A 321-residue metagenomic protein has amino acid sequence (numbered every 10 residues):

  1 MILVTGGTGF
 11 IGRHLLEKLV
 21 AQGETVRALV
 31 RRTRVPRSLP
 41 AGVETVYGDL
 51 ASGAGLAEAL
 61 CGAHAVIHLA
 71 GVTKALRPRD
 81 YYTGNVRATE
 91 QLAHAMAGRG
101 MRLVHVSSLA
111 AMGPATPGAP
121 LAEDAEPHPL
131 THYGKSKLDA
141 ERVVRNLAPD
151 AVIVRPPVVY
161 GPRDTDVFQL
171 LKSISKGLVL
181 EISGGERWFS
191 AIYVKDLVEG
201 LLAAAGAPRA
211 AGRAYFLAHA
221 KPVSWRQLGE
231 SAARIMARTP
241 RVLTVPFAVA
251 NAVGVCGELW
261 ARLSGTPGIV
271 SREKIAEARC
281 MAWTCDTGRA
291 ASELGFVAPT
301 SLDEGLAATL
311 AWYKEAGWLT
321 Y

Functional and structural regions predicted by a protein language model:
I2-Q22: N-terminal Rossmann NAD(P)H-binding glycine-rich loop of SDR-like oxidoreductase domains
L29-R34, D49-L50: N-terminal Rossmann-fold cofactor-binding loop
Y47-E90, A95, M112-G113: NAD(P)H-binding glycine-rich loop region in Rossmannoid oxidoreductase-like domains and their noncatalytic homologs
R87-H132, V152: Conserved Rossmann-fold NAD(P)-dependent oxidoreductase catalytic core, especially the SDR/UDP-sugar
H128-V152: Active-site Tyr-X1-5-Lys
K135, D164-Q169, S183-A205, G212-F216: Substrate-positioning beta->alpha
V152-F168: Flexible, glycine-rich beta-alpha linker
A203-I269, T287, D303, A307-L310 (+1 more regions): Mid/C-terminal beta-alpha module of Rossmann-like enzyme folds, strongest in SDR-family dehydrogenases/epimerases
